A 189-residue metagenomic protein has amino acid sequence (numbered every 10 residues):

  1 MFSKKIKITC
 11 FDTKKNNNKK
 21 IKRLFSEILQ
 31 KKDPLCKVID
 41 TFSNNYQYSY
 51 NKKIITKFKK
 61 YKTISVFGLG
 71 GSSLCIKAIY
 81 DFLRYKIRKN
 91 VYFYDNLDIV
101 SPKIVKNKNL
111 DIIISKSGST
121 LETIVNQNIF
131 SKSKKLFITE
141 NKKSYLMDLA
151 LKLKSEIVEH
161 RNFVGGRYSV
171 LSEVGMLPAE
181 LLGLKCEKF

Functional and structural regions predicted by a protein language model:
M1-S49, I55: Extended, charge-enriched "interface" segments that sit outside catalytic cores
Y50-N51, T123: Amphipathic coiled-coil/heptad-repeat helices and related helical stalk/stem segments that mediate oligomerization
K52-K53, Q127: Short alpha-helical segments and helix-capping/turn motifs at coil-helix boundaries
K59-F189: Glycine-rich phosphate-binding loops that contact phosphosugars or nucleotide phosphates
